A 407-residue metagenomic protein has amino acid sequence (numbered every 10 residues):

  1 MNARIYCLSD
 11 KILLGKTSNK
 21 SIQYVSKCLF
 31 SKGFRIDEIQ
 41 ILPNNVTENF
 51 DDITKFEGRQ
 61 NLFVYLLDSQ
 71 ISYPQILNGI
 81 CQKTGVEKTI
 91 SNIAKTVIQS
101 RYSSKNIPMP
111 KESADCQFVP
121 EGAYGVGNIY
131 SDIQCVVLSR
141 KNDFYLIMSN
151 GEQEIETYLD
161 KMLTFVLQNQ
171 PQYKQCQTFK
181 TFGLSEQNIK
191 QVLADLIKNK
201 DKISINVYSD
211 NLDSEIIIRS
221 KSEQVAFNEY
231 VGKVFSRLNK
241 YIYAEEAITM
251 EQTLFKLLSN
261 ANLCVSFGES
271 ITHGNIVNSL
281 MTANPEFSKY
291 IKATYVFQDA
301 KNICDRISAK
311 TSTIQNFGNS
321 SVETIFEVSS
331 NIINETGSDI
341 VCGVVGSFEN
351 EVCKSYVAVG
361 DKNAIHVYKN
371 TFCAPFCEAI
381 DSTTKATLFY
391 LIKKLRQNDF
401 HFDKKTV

Functional and structural regions predicted by a protein language model:
M1-I41: Glycine-rich phosphate/diphosphate-binding loop of Rossmann-like nucleotide-binding domains
A3-I5, Y145, V265: Conserved hydrophobic helix-helix packing surfaces used for dimerization/oligomerization
L8-D10, Q60-P74, K221, V344-G346: Glycine-rich beta-strand-to-loop/alpha-helix junction loops that act as flexible
K11-N19, L67-Y73, N150-E154, L212 (+2 more regions): Gly/Ser/Thr-rich loops at beta-strand to alpha-helix junctions that form or flank small-molecule/cofactor-binding
S26, F30-D52, I90-I133, K301-D339: Glycine-rich oxoanion-binding loops at beta->alpha junctions
V46, V225-A226, V231-V407: Short alpha-helical segments enriched in small residues
E48-T54, G58, I71-V166: Proline/glycine-rich low-complexity loops and linkers
R140-L212, R219, A226-F227: Accessory alpha-helical/coil subdomains and C-terminal extensions that flank or cap enzyme catalytic cores
